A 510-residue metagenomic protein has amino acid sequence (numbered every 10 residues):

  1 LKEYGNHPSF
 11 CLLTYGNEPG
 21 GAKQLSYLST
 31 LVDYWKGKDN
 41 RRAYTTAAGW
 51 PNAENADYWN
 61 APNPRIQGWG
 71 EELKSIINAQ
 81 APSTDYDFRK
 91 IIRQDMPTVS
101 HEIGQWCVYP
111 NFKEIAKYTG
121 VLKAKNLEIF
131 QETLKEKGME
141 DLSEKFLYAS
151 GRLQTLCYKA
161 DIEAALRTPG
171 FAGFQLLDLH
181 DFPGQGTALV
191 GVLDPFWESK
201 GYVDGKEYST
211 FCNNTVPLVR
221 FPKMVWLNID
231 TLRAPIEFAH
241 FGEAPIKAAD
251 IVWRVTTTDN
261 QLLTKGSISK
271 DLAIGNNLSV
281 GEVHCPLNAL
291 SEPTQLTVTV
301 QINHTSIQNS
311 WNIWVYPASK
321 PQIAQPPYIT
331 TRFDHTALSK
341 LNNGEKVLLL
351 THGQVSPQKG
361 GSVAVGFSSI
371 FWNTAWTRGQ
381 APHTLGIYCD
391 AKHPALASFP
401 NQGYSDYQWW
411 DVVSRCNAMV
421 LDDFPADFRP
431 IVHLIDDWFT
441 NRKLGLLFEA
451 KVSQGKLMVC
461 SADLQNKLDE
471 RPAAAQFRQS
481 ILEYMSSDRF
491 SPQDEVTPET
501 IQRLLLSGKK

Functional and structural regions predicted by a protein language model:
L1-L193: Substrate-binding/catalytic cleft of secreted carbohydrate-active enzymes, primarily glycoside hydrolases
G20, P51-N52, G104-C107, H180-F182 (+5 more regions): Short, solvent-exposed loop/turn segments at secondary-structure junctions
K38, L177-G242, I251, K509: Aromatic-rich peripheral "rim/lid" segments of glycoside hydrolase catalytic domains that contact and position glycan
K38, Q80-A81, G353-Q358, N373-P472 (+1 more regions): Catalytic beta-strand/loop cores that center a nucleophilic Ser/Cys/Thr and support acyl-enzyme chemistry
I229-D271, V280-P286, E292-N303: Beta-strand-rich binding/interaction modules
N303-N309: Short, exposed coil/turn segments at beta-strand boundaries within extracellular/luminal domains
W314-R332: Low-complexity, Pro/Ser/Thr- and charge-rich linker/hinge segments at domain boundaries
P326-N373, Q454-G455, C460, I481-Y484: Short alpha-beta junction capping motif
